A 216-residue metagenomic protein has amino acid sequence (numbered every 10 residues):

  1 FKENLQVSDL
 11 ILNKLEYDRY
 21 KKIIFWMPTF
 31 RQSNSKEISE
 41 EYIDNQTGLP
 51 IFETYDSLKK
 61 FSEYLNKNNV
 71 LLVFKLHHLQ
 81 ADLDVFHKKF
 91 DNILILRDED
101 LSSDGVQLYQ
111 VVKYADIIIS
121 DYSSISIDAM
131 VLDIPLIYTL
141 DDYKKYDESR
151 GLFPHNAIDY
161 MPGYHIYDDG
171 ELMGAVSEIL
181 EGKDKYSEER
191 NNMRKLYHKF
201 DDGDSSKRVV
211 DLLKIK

Functional and structural regions predicted by a protein language model:
F1-I43, H78, E181-N192: A nucleotide-sugar donor-handling region in carbohydrate enzymes
Y17, Y64, Q110-V111: Structural alpha-helical scaffold elements that stabilize or flank donor/cofactor-binding regions in carbohydrate
W26-M27, R31, L58-L101: Catalytic donor nucleotide-activated moiety binding site of glycosyltransferases and closely related
E37-N69: Short hydrophobic signal-anchor/transmembrane segments that target glycosyltransferases and glycosylation machinery
H87-D91, S124-Y197: Catalytic binding pocket for nucleotide-activated donors in carbohydrate/polymer assembly enzymes
S102-Y114: Short acidic alpha-helix that forms the nucleotide-activated donor recognition element in Leloir-type transferases
K113-S123: Acidic donor-binding loop of glycosyltransferase active sites
D201-K216: C-terminal alpha-helical cap of glycosyltransferases
